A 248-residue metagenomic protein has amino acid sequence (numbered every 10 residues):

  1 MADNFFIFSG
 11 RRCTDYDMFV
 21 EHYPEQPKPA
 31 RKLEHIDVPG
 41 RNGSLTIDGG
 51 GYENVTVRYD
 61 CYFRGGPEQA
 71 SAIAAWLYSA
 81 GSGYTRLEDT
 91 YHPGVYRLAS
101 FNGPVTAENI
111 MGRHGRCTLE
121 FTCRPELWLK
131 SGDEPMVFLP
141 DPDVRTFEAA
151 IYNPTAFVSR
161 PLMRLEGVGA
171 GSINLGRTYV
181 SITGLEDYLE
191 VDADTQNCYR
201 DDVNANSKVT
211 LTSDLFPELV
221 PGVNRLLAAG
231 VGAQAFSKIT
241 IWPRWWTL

Functional and structural regions predicted by a protein language model:
M1-D37: Polar/acidic, low-complexity leader/linker segments enriched in S/T/G and N/D
P24, R86-K130: Short beta-strand and beta-hairpin "edge-sheet" elements
V38-T46, P104: Short amphipathic beta-strand starts and helix->beta connectors
G43-P67, R113-L127, N224: Oligomerization/assembly interface segments of phage tail-like spikes and tubes
G51-V55, S79-G81, M111-G115, N153-F157 (+2 more regions): Solvent-exposed loop and beta-edge segments used for protein-protein assembly and interaction
Y62-P104: Short, acidic/charged, Gly/Pro-enriched secondary-structure junctions
S71-Y78, C117, E134-V137: "Short basic amphipathic alpha-helical interaction patches in structured regions
L129-L248: Intrinsically disordered, low-complexity segments enriched in serine, threonine, and glycine
